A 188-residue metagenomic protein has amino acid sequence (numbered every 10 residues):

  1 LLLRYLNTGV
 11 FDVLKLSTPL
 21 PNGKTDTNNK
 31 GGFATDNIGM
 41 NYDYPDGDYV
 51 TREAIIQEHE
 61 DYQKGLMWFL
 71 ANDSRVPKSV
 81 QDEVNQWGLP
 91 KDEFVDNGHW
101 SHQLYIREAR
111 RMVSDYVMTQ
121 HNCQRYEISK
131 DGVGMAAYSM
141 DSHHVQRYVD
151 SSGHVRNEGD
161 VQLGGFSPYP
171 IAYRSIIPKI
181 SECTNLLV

Functional and structural regions predicted by a protein language model:
L1-V188: Flavin (FAD/FMN)-binding glycine-rich loop and adjacent Rossmann-like elements that form
